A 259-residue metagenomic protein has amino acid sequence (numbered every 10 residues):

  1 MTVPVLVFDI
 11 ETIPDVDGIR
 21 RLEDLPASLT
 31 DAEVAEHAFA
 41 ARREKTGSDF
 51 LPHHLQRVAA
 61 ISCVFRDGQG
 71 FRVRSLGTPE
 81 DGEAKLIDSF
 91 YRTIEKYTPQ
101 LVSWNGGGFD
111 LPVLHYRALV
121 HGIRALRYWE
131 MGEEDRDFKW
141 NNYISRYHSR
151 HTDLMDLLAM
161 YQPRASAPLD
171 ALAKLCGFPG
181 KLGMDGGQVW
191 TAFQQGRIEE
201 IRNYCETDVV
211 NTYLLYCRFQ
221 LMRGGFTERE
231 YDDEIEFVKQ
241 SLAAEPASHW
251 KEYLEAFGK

Functional and structural regions predicted by a protein language model:
M1-T93: Conserved RNase H-like, two-metal-ion catalytic cores of nucleic-acid enzymes
T2-P4, Q56-E80, R92-N203, T207-R229 (+1 more regions): Metal-dependent phosphoesterase core characteristic of DEDDh/y 3'-5' exonuclease domains
E23, D31-G47, C205, F219 (+1 more regions): Charged, low-complexity, helix-prone segments enriched in Lys/Glu/Asp/Gln
E33, E44, I198, A244-A247 (+1 more regions): Generic detection of intrinsically disordered/low-complexity segments and helix-coil linkers/edges
E230-K259: C-terminal accessory extensions appended to soluble enzyme cores
